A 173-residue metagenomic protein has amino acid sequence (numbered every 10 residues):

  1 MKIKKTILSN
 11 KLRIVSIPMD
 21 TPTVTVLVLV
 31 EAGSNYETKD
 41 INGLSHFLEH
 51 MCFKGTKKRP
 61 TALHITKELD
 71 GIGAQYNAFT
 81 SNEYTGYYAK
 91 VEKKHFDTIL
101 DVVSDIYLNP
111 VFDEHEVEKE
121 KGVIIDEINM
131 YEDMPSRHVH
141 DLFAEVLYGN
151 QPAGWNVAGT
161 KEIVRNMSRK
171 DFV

Functional and structural regions predicted by a protein language model:
M1-T23: N- or domain-start disorder-to-order transition segments that initiate the globular core
I7, H64-V173: Charge-rich, well-structured scaffold segments of protease-associated domains
L12, D20-P22, A32-S34, K57 (+1 more regions): Residues that cap or initiate secondary-structure elements
L12, Y36-K39, F47-C52, I106 (+1 more regions): A broad, low-specificity signal for short, low-complexity segments enriched in glycine/proline and polar/charged
L27-K90: M16/MPP (pitrilysin/insulinase) zinc-metallopeptidase core fold and M16-derived inactive scaffolds
